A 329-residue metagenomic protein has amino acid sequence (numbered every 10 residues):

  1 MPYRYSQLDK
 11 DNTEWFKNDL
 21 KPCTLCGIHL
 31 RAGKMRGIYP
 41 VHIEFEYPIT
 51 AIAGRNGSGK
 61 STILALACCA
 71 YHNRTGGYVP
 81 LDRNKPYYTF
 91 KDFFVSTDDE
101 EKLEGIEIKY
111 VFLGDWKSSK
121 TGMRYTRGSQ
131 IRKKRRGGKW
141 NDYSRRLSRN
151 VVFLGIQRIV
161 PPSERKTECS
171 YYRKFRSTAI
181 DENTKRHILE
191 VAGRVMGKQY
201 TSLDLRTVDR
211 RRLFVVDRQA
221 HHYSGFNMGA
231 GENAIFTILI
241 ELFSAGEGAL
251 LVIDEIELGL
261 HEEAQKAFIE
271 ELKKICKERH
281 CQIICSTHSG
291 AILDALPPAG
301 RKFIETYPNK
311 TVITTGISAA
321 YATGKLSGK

Functional and structural regions predicted by a protein language model:
M1-P162: P-loop NTPase switch/coupling surface
P2-F16, D294-K329: RecA-like P-loop NTPase motor core
P2-K21, V152, I156-A230, I240 (+1 more regions): Extended helical coiled-coil dimerization/tether regions that scaffold and oligomerize large DNA-maintenance assemblies
A70, A220-I253, E262-K266: GG-anchored amphipathic helix commonly corresponding to the ABC/SMC/Rad50 NBD signature/C-loop
E247-L250, H280-I284: Loop/turn-to-beta-strand initiation segments
E257-L258: Short loop immediately C-terminal to the Walker-B catalytic DE motif in ABC-type ATPase nucleotide-binding domains
A267-L272: Conserved hydrophobic alpha-helix in the ABC-type ATPase nucleotide-binding domain
S286-H288: H-loop/switch region of ABC-family ATPase nucleotide-binding domains
